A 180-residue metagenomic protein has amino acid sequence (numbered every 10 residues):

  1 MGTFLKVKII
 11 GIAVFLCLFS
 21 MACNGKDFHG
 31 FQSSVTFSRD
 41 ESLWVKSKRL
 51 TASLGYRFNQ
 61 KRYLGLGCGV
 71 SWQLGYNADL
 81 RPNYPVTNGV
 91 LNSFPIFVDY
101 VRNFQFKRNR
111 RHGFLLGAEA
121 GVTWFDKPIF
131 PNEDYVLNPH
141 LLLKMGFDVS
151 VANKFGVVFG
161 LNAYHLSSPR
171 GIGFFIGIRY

Functional and structural regions predicted by a protein language model:
M1-H29: Cleavable N-terminal export/targeting peptides
G25-E41: Short N-terminal segments immediately surrounding and downstream of signal-peptide cleavage
Q32, S47-R49, S93-F97, N138-L142 (+1 more regions): Transmembrane beta-barrel architecture of outer-membrane proteins
F37-E41, S53-P131, N138, V149-F155 (+1 more regions): Gram-negative (and chloroplast) outer-membrane scaffold detector with strong preference for beta-barrel transmembrane
M145-F147: Surface-exposed extracellular loop regions of Gram-negative outer-membrane beta-barrel proteins
L161-S168: Short, exposed beta-strand-loop hairpins at the edges of beta-sheets in extracellular/periplasmic proteins
P169-Y180: Outer-membrane beta-barrel "beta-signal"
